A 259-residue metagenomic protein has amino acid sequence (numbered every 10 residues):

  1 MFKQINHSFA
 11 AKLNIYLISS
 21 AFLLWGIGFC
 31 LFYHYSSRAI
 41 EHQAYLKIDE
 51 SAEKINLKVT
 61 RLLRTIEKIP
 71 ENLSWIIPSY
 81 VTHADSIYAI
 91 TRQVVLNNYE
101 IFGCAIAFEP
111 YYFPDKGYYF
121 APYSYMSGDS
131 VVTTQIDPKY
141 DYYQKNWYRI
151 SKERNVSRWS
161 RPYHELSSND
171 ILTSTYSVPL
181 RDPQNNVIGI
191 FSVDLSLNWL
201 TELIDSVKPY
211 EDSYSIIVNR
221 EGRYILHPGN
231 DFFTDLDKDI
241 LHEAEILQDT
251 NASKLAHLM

Functional and structural regions predicted by a protein language model:
K3-R38, H42, L46-K47: Extreme N-terminal signal-anchor transmembrane helix of membrane signaling/transducer proteins, especially in bacteria
I5, R158-Y163, S253-M259: PAS and PAS-like sensory modules
D49, E53-K54, K58-N97, I101 (+3 more regions): Extracellular/periplasmic ligand-binding regions of membrane signal-transduction receptors
R61, F102, T175-Y176, D212-Y214: Short loop/turn microsegments at loop-to-beta-strand junctions
I90-T91, P162-Y163, T201-D205: Short beta-alpha junctions and helix-cap segments that line functional grooves
V95-I171, Y224-L247: Extracellular/periplasmic ligand-sensing ectodomains of membrane signal-transduction proteins
D115, N198-M259: Intrinsic low-complexity, intrinsically disordered coil/linker regions enriched in small/polar and charged residues
N169-K208, R220, L226: Conserved beta-strands of PAS-like sensory domains
